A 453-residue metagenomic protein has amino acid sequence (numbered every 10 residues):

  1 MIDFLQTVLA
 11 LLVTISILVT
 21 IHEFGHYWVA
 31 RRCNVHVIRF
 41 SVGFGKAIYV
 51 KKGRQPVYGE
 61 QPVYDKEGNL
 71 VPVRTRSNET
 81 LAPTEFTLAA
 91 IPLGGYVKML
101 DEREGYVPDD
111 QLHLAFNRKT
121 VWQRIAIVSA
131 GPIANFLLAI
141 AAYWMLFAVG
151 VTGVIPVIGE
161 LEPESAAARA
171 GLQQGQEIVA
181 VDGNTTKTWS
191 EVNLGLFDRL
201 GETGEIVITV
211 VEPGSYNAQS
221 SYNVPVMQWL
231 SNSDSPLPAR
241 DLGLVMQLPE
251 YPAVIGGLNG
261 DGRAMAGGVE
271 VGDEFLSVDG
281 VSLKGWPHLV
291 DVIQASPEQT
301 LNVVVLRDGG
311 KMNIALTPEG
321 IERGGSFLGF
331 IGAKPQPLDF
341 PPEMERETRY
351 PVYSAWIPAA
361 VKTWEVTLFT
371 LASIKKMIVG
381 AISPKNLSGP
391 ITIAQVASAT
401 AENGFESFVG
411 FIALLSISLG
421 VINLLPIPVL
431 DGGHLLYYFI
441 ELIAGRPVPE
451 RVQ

Functional and structural regions predicted by a protein language model:
I2, Q111-W122, L237-S277, V281-S282 (+2 more regions): Functional transmembrane alpha-helices
D3-D110, I422-A444: Small-residue-rich helix-interface/hinge motifs
A10, T14, T20-I21, R32 (+4 more regions): Internal alpha-helical transmembrane segments
H22, L88, G131, A167 (+12 more regions): Terminal peptide-recognition signature
N78-E79, V210-N217, V305-G309: Short acidic, glycine-rich loop/turn motifs
L100, Y106, K119, G159-W229 (+1 more regions): Juxtamembrane extramembrane loops of integral membrane proteins
A126-G159, L194, V207-T209, Y216-G257 (+2 more regions): PDZ/PDZ-like peptide-tail recognition elements
A139-I155, A372-K376, I391, S398 (+2 more regions): Juxtamembrane "helix exit" motif at the C-terminal ends of alpha-helical transmembrane segments in multi-pass membrane
